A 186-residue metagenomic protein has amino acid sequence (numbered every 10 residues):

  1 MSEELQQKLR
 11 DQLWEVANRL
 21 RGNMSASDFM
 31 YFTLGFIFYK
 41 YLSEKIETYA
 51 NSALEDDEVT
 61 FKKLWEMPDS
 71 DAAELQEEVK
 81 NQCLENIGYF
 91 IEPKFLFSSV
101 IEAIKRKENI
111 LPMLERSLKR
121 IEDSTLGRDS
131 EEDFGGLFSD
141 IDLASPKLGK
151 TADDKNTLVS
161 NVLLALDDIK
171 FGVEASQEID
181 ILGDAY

Functional and structural regions predicted by a protein language model:
M1-Y186: Non-catalytic, mostly N-terminal accessory regions of nucleic-acid modification and defense proteins
